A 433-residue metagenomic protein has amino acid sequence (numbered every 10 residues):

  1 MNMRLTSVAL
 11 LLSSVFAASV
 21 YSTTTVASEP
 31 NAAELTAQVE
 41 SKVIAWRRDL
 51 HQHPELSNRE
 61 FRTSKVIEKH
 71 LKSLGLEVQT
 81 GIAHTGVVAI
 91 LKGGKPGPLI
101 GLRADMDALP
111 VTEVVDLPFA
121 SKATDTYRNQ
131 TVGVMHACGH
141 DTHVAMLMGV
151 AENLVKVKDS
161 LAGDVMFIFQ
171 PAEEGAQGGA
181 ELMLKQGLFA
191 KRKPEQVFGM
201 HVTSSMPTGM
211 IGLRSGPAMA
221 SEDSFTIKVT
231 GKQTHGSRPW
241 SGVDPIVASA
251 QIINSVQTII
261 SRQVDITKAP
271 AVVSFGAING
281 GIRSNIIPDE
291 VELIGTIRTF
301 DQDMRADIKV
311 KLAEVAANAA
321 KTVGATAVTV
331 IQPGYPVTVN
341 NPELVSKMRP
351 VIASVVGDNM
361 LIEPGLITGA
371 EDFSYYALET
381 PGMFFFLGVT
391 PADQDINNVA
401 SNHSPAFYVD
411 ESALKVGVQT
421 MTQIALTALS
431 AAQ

Functional and structural regions predicted by a protein language model:
M1-V26: Gram-negative bacterial Sec-dependent N-terminal signal peptides
S22-A45, V416-Q433: N-terminal hydrophobic/helix-forming segments and targeting peptides
E29-M135, T142-A162: Acidic/His- and Gly-rich active-site-bordering loop/insert found across diverse amide/peptide-bond hydrolases
A37-S41, P54-K65, A137, D141-A145 (+7 more regions): Soluble non-cytosolic domains of exported or imported proteins
L50, A89, L102, H140 (+8 more regions): Divalent metal-coordination and catalytic microenvironments
S73, A250-Q433: Metal-dependent amide/peptide-bond hydrolase catalytic core, centered on the "pita-bread" metallohydrolase fold
L91, V229-G231, I297: Hydrophobic beta-strand positions in extracellular immunoglobulin-like domains
A123-M135, D141-T142, N153-A277, I282-P288 (+1 more regions): Histidine/acidic-residue-rich, glycine-tolerant segments that coordinate divalent metal ions
